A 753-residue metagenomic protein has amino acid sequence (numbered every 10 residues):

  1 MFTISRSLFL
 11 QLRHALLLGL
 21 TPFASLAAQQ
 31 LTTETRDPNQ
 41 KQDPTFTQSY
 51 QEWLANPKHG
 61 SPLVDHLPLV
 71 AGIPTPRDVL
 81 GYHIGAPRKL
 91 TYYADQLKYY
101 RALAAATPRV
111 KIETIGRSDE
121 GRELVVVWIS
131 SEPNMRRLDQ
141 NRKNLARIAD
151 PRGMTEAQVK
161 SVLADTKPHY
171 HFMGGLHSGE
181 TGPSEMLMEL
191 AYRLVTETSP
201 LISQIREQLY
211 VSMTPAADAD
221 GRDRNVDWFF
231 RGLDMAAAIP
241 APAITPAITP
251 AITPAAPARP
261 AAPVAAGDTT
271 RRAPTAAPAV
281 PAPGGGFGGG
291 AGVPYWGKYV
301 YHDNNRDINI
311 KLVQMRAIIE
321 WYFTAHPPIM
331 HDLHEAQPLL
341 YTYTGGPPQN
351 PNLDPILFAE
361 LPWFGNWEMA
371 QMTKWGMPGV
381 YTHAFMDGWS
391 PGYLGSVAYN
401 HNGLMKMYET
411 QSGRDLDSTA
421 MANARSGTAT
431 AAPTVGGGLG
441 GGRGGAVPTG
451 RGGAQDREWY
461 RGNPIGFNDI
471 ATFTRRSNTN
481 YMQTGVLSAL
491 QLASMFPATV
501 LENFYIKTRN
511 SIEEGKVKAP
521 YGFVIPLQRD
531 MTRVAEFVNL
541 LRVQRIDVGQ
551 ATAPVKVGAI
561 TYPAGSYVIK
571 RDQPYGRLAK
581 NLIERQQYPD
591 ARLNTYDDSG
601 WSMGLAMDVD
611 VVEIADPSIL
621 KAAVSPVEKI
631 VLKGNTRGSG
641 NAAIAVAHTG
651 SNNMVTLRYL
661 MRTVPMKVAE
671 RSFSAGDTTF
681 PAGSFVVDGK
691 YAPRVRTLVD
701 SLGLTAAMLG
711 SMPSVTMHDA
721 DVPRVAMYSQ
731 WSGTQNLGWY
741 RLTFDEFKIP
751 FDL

Functional and structural regions predicted by a protein language model:
F2-L16: Bacterial N-terminal signal peptides that target proteins for export
L20-A28: Hydrophobic h-region of N-terminal signal peptides that target proteins for export in Gram-negative bacteria
Q29-Y210, T253, R259-R272, V280-G288 (+7 more regions): Intrinsic-disorder/low-complexity accessory segments
A219-R224: Secretory-pathway/luminal and periplasmic proteins that interact with or process carbohydrate-rich
N225-A238: Aromatic- and acidic-residue-enriched segments that line the glycan-binding/catalytic groove of carbohydrate-active
I244-P257: Compositionally biased, intrinsically disordered low-complexity segments enriched for polar/charged residues
E335: Detector for the c-type heme attachment site
